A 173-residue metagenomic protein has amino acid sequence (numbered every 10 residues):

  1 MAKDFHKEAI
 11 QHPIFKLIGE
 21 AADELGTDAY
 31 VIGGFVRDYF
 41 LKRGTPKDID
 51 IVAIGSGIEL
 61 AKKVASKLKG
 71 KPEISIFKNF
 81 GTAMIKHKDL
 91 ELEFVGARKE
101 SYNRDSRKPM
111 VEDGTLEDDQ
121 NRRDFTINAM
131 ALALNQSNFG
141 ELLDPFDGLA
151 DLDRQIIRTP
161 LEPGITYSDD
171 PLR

Functional and structural regions predicted by a protein language model:
M1-R173: Catalytic cores of the polymerase beta-like nucleotidyltransferase superfamily and closely associated nucleotide
